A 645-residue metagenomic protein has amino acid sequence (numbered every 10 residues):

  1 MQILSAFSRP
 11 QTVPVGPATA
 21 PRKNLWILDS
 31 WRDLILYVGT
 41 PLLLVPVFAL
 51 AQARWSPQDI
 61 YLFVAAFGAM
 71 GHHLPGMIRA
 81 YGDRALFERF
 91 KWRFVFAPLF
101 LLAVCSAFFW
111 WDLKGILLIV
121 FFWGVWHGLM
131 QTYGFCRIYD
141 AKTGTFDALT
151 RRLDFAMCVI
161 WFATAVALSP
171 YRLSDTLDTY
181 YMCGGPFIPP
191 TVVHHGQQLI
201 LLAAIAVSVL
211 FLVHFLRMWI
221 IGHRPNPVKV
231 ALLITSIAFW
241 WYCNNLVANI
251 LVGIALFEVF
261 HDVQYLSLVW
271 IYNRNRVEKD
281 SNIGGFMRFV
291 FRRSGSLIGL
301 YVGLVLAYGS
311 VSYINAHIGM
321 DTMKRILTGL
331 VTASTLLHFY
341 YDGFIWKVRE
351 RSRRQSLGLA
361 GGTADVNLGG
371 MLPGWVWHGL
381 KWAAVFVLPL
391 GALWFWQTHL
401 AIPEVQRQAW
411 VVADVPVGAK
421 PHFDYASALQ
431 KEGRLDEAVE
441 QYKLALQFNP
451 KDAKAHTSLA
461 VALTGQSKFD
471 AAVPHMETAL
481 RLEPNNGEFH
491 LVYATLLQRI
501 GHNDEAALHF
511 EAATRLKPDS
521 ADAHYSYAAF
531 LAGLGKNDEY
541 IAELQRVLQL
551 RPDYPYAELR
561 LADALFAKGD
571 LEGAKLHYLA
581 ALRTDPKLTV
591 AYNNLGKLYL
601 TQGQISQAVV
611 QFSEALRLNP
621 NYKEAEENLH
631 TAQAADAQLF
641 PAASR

Functional and structural regions predicted by a protein language model:
Y61-A80, G128-G134: Central hydrophobic cores of alpha-helical transmembrane segments in multi-pass inner-membrane proteins across all
A107-Q197: Membrane-interface helix-loop-helix junctions at boundaries between adjacent transmembrane segments
A231-I234, G370-H399: Internal/C-terminal transmembrane anchor helices
L388-A413, K420: Hydrophobic alpha-helical transmembrane segments in integral membrane proteins
L400-V412, K431-L444, K454, G465-T478 (+9 more regions): Structural signature of tandem alpha-helical TPR/SEL1-like repeats, specifically the intra-repeat loop/turn
V417-G418, K451, N485, D519 (+4 more regions): Short coil loop/turn residues that delineate tetratricopeptide repeat
K420-Q430, K454-T464, E488-Q498, D522-A529 (+3 more regions): Conserved alpha-helical positions within TPR/SEL1-like repeat arrays
